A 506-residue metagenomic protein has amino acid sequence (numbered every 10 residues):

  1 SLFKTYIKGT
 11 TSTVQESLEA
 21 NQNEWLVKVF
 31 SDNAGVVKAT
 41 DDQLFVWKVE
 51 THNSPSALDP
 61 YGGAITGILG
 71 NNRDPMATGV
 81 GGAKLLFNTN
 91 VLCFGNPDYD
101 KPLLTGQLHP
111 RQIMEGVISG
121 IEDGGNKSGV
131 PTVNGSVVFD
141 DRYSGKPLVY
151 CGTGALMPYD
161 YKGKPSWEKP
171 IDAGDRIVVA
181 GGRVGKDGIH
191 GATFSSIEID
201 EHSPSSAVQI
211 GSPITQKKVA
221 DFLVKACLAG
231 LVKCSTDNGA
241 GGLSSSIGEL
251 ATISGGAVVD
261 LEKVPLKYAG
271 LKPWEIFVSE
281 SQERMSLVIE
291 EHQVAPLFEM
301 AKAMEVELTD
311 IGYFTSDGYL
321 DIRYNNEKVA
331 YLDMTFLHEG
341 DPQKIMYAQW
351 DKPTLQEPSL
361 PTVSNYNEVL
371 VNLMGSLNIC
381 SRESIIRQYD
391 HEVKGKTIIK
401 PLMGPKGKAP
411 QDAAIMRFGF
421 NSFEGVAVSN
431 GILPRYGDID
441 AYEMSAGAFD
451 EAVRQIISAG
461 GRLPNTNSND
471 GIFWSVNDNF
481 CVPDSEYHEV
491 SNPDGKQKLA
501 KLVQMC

Functional and structural regions predicted by a protein language model:
S1-C506: Glycine/proline-enriched, intrinsically flexible loops and inter-domain linkers
